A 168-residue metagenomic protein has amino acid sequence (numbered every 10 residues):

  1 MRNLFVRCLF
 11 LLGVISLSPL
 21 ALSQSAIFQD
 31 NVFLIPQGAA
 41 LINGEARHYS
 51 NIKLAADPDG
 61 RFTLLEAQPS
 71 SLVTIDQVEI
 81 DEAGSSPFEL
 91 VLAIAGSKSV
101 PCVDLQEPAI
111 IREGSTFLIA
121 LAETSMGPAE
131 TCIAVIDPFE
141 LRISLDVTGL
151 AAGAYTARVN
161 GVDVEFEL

Functional and structural regions predicted by a protein language model:
M1-L9: Bacterial N-terminal signal peptides that target proteins for export
F10-L11, A21: Cleavable N-terminal signal peptides
L22-L168: Exposed, flexible binding/inhibitory loops of compact, secreted disulfide-stabilized domains
